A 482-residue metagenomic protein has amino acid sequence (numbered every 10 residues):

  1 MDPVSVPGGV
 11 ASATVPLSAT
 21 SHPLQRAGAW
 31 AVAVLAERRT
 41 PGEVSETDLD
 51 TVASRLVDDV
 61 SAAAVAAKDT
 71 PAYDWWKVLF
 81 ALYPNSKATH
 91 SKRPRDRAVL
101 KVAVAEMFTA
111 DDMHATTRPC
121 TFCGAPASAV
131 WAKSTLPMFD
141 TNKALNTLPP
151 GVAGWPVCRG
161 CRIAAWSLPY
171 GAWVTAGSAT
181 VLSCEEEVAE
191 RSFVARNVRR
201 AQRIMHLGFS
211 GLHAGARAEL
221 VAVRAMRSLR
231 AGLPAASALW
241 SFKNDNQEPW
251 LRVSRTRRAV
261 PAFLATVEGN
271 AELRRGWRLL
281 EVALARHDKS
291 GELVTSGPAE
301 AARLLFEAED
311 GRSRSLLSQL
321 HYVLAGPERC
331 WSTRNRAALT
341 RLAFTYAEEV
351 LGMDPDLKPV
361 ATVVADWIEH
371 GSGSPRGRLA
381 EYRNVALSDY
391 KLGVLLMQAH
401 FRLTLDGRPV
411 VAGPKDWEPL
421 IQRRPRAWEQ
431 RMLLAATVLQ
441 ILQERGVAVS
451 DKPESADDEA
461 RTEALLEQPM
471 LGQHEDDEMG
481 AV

Functional and structural regions predicted by a protein language model:
M1-R118, C184, V188-N197, A225 (+4 more regions): N-terminal alpha-helical interaction blocks
A62, L145, S167-L168, R224-S228: Intrinsically disordered, low-complexity boundary segments flanking structured domains
Y73-A216: Basic, glycine-/proline-tolerant helical and adjacent loop/strand elements that line or dock onto nucleic-acid
G208-S455: Intrinsically disordered, low-complexity regulatory regions
